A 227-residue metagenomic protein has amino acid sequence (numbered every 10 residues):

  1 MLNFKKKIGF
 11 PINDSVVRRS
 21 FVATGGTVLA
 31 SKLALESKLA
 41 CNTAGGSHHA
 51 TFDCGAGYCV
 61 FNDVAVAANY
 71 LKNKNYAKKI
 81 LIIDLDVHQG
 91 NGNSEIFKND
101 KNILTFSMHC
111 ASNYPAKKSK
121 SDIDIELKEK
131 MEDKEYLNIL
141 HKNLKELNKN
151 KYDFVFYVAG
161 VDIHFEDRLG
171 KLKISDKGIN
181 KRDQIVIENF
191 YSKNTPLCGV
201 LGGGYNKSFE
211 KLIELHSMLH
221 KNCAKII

Functional and structural regions predicted by a protein language model:
L2-I227: A general "terminal functional-core" signal
